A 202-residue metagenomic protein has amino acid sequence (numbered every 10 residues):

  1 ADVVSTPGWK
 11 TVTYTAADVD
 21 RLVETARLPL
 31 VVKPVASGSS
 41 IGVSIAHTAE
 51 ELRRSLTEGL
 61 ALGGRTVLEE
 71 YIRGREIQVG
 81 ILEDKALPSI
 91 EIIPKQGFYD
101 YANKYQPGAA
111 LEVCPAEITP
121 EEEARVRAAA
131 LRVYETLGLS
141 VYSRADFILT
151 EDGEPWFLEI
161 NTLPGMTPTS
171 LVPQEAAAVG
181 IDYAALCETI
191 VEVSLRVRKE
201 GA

Functional and structural regions predicted by a protein language model:
A1-E69, R73-R75: Active-site nucleotide/adenylate-binding loops and adjacent lid/helix of ATP-dependent enzymes
S5, S37, I92-K95, P107 (+1 more regions): Active-site/binding-pocket entry motifs
T15-A17, R75-E76, T150-E151, E192-V193: Short secondary-structure capping/turn micro-motifs that flank functional sites
L28, G64, E76-I77, A86 (+3 more regions): Generic structural signal for secondary-structure transition and capping sites
S40, A110-V113, P168-V172: Short small-residue beta-strand/loop micro-motif enriched in glycine and branched aliphatics
S44-A128, L149-W156: Phosphate-binding site of ATP-dependent enzymes
T119-A202: ATP-dependent carboxylate activation and anion-phosphoryl transfer catalytic cores that bind Mg-ATP to form
